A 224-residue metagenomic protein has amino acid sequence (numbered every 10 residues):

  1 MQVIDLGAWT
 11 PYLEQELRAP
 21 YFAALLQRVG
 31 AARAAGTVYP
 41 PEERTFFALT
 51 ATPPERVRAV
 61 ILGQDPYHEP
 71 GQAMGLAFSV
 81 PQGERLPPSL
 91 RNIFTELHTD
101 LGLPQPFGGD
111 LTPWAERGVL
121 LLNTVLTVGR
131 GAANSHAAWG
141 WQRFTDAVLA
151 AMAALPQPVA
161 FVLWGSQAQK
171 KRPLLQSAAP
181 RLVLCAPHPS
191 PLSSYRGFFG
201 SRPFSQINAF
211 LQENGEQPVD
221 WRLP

Functional and structural regions predicted by a protein language model:
M1-D5: Short, low-complexity, intrinsically disordered N-terminal peptides in bacterial proteins
L6-A8, Q15-L163, Q167-S177, L182-C185 (+3 more regions): A polyanion-binding, active-site-adjacent surface
